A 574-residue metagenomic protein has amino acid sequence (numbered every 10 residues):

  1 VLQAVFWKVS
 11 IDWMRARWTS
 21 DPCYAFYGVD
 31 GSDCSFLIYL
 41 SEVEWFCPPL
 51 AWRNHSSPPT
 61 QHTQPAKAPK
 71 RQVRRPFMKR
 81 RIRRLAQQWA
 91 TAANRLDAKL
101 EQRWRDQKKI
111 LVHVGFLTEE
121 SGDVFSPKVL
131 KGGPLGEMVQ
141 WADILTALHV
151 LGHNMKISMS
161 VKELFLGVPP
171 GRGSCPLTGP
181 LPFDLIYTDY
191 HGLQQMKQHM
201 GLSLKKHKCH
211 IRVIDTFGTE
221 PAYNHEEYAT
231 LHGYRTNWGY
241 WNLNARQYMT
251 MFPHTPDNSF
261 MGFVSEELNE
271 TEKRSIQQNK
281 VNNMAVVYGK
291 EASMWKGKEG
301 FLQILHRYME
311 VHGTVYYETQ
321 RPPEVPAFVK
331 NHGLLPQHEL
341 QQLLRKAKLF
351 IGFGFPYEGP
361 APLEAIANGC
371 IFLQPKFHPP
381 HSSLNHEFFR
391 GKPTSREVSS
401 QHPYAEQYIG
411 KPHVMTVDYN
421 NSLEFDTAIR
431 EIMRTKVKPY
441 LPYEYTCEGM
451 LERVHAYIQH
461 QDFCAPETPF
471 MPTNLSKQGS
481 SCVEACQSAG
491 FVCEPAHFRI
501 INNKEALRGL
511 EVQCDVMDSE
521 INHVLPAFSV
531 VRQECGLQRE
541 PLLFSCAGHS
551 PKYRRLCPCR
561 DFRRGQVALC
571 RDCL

Functional and structural regions predicted by a protein language model:
V1-Y190, Q194-K197, E448, E452 (+3 more regions): N-terminal pre-catalytic "stem/leader" segment of glycosyltransferase-like enzymes
D21, S32, W45, D462 (+8 more regions): Extracellular secreted precursors and ectodomains with disulfide-bonded cysteine-rich loops/domains
H113-L117, P134, M159-K162, F183-L193 (+5 more regions): Structural motif
P127-V139, T250-Q341, R345: Conserved catalytic-core segment of nucleotide-activated headgroup transferases in glycan assembly
T178-K296: Catalytic core of nucleotide-activated saccharide and alditol-phosphate transferases
K348-R453: Catalytic binding pocket for nucleotide-activated donors in carbohydrate/polymer assembly enzymes
N474-F544: Folded, disulfide-stabilized extracellular/luminal domains of secretory-pathway proteins
L542-L574: Short, structured beta-strand segments at or near domain termini in extracellular proteins/domains
